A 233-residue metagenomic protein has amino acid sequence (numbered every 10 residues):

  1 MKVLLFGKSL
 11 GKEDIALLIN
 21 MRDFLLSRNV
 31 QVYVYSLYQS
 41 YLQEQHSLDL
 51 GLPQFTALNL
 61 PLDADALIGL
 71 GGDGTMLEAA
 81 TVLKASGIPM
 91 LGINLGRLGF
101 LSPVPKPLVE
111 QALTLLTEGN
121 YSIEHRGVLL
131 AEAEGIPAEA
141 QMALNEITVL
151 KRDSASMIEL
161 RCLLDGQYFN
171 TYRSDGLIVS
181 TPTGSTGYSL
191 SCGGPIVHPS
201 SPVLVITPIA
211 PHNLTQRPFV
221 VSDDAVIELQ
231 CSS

Functional and structural regions predicted by a protein language model:
M1-A66, P107-S122, A133-Q141: ATP/NTP phosphate-donor binding region
L10, D73-T75, L98, T183-S185: Short glycine-rich anion-binding loops that position phosphate/pyrophosphate groups of nucleotides and phosphorylated
D14-I15, G74-A79, T186-S191: Short glycine/serine/threonine-rich phosphate/pyrophosphate-binding segments that cradle anionic phosphate groups
E78, L83-I93, F100: Gly/Ser-rich helix-loop-strand patches that form or flank binding pockets for ribonucleotide-derived cofactors
R97-D175: Catalytic core of DAGKc-family lipid kinases
T117, H198-P202, I206-P211, V220-S232: Structural signature of FAD isoalloxazine-binding scaffolds in flavoprotein oxidoreductases
I136, V149, S154, D165-Y168 (+1 more regions): ATP/nucleoside-binding phosphotransfer catalytic cores, i.e., glycine-rich phosphate-binding loops
N170-D175, V179-T215: Gly/Ser/Thr-rich active-site loops/lids in small-molecule metabolic enzymes that frequently grip phosphoryl groups
